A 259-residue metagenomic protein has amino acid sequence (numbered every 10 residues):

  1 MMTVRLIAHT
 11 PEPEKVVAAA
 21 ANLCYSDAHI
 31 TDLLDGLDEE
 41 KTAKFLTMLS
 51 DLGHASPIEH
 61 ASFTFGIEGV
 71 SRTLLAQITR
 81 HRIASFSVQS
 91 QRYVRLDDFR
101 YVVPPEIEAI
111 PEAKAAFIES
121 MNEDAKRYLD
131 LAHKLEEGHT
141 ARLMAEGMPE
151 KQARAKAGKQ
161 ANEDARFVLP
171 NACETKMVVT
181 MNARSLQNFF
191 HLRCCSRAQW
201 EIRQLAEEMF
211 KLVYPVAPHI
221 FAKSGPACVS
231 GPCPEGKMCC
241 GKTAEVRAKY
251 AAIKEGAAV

Functional and structural regions predicted by a protein language model:
M1-V259: Family-specific signature for flavin-dependent thymidylate synthase
